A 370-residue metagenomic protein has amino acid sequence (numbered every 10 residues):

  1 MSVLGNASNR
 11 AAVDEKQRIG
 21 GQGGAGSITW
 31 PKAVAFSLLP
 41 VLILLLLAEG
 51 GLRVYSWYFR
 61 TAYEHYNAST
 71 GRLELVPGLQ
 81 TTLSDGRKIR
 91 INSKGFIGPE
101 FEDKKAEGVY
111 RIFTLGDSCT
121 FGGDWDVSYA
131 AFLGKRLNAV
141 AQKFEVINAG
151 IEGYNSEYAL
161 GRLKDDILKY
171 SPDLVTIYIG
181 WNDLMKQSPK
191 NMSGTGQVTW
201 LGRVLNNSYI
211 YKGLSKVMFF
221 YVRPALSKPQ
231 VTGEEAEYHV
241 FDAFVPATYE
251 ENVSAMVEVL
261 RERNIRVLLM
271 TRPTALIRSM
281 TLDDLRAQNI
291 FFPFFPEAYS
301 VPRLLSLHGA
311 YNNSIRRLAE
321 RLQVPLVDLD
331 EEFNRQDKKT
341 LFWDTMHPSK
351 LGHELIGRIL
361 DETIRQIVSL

Functional and structural regions predicted by a protein language model:
M1-T29: N-terminal Lys/Arg-rich, disordered targeting/topogenic segments
V34-F36, L75, Y249, Y311 (+3 more regions): Histidine-centered active-site loop/cap adjacent to the catalytic His in serine esterases/O-acetyl transfer systems
F36-G50: Hydrophobic membrane-insertion alpha-helices, especially the h-region of bacterial N-terminal signal peptides
S56-V140, F333-Q336: Membrane/wall-proximal cationic-aromatic binding patches
E102, A106-F113, C119-S215, L226: Conserved SGNH/GDSL esterase-like catalytic core that processes O-acyl groups on lipids and polysaccharides
S118-G123, N148-A149, G153, H239-P246 (+2 more regions): Second-shell loop/turn segments in exported
N148-E152, T271-R272, D328-E331: Residue-level recognition of beta-strand->loop/alpha-helix junctions
W181-R317, N334-K339: Serine-dependent acyl-ester chemistry module
